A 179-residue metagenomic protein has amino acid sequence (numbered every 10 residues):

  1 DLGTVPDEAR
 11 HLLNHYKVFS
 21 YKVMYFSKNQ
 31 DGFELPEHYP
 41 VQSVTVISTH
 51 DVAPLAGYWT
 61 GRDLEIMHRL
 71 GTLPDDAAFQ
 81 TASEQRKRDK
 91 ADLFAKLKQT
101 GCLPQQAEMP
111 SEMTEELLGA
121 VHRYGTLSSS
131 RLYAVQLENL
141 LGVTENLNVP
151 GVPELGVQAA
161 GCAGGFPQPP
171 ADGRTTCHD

Functional and structural regions predicted by a protein language model:
D1-D179: Catalytic cores of glycan-processing enzymes that make or break glycosidic bonds
